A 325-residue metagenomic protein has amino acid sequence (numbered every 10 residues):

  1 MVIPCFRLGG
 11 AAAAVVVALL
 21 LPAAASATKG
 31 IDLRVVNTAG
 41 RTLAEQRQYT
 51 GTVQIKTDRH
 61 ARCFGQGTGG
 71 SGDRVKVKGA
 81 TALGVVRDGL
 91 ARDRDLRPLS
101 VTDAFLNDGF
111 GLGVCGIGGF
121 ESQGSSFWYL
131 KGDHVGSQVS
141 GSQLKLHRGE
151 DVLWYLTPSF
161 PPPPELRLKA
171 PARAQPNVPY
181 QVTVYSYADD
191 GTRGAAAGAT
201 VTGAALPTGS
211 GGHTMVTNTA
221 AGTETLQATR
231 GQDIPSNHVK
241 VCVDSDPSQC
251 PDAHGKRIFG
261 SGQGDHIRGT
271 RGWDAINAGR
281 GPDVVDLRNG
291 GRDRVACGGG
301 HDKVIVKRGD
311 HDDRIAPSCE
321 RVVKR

Functional and structural regions predicted by a protein language model:
M1-A13: Bacterial N-terminal signal peptides that target proteins for export
A11-P22: Bacterial N-terminal signal peptides
A25-S245: Ubiquitin-like/PB1-type beta-grasp interaction modules and other compact soluble beta-rich domains
S26, K240-G260, K324-R325: Low-complexity, Pro/Thr/Ser/Gly/Ala-rich linker/spacer regions in secreted, extracellular modular proteins
C250-H254, F259-G262, R268-R271, A278-G279 (+3 more regions): Glycine-centered beta-turn/loop sites at beta-strand termini
G291-R325: Leucine-rich solenoid repeat scaffolds
